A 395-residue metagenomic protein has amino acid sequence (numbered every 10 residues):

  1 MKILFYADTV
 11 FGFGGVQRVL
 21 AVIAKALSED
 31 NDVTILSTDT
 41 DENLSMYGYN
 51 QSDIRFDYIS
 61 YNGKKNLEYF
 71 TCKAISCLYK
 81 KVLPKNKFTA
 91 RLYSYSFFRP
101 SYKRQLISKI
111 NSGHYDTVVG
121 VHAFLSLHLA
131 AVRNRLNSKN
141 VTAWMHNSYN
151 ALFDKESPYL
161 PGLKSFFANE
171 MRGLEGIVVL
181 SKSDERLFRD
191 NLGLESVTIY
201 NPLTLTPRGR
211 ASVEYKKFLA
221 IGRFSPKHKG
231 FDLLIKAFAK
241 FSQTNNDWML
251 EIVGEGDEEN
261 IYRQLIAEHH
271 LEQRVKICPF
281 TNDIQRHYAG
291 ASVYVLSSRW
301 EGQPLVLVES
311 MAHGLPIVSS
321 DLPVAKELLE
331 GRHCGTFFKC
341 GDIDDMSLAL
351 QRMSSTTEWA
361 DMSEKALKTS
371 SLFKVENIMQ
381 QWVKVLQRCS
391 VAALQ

Functional and structural regions predicted by a protein language model:
L44, R91-R104, V118-S138: An aromatic- and histidine-rich active-site surface loop
D57, N140-A143, A168-R208: Donor nucleotide-sugar binding/catalytic pocket of nucleotide-sugar-dependent glycosyltransferases
R104-N111, M145, Y149, Y159-G176: Membrane-proximal helix-turn-helix segments that form the acceptor-binding/catalytic region of lipid-linked
A211-K229, I235-F238: Conserved donor-binding/catalytic core segment of Leloir-type glycosyltransferases
R263-P279: Nucleotide-activated donor-binding/catalytic signature segment of Leloir-type glycosyltransferases, i.e., the conserved
F280, R299: Aromatic "clamp/platform" in nucleotide-sugar-dependent glycosyltransferases that forms part of the donor/acceptor
P316-S319: Short hydrophobic beta-strand element within catalytic cores of glycosyltransferases and related nucleotide-activated
G331-R332, T336-I343, R352-T357: Conserved acidic donor-binding segment of nucleotide-sugar-dependent glycosyltransferases
